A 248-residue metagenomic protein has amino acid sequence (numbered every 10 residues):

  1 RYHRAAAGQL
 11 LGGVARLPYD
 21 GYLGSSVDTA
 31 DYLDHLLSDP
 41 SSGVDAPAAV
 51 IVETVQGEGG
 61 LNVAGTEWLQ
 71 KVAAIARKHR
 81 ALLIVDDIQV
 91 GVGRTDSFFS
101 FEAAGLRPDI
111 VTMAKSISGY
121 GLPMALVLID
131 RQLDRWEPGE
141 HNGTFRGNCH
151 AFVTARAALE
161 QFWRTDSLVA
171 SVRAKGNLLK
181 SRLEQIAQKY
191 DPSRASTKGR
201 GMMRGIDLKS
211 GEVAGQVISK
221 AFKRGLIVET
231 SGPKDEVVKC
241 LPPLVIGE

Functional and structural regions predicted by a protein language model:
R1-E248: Conserved N-terminal phosphate-binding loop of PLP-dependent enzymes in the Aspartate aminotransferase
